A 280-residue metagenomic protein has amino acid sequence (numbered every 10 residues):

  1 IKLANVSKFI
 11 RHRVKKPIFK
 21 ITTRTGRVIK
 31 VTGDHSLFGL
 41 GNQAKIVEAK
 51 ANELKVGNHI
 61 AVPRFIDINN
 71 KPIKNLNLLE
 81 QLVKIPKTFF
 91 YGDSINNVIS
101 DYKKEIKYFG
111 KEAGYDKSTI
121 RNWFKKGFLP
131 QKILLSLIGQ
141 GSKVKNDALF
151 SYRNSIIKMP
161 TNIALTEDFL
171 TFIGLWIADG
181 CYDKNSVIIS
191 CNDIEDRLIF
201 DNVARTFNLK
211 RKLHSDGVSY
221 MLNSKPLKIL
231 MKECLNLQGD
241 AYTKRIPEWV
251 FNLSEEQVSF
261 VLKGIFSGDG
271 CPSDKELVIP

Functional and structural regions predicted by a protein language model:
I1-I10: Long, charge-dense accessory insertions within large macromolecular proteins
F9-S36, G41-P280: Intein-associated homing endonuclease modules of the LAGLIDADG/DOD-type, together with closely related HINT-family
